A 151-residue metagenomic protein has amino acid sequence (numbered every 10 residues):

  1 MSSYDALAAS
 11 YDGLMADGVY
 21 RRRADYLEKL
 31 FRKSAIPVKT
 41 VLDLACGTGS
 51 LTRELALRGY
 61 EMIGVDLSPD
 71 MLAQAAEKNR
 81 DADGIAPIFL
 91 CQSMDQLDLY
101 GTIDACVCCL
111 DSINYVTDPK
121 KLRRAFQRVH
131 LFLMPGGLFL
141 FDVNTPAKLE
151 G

Functional and structural regions predicted by a protein language model:
M1-P37: Conserved class I S-adenosyl-L-methionine
V38-A45: Conserved class I S-adenosyl-L-methionine
L42, S50-Q96: Class I SAM-dependent methyltransferase SAM/SAH-binding core
D98-A105: A short acidic, Gly/Pro-enriched loop at the edge of an enzyme's catalytic core that lines a small-molecule cofactor
C109-D111: Residues lining the SAM
N114-V116: A short His-aromatic
R123-P135: A short glycine-rich, Lys/Arg-flanked "PGG" loop and its adjoining helix->strand segment in the class I
L138-G151: Conserved class I S-adenosyl-L-methionine
